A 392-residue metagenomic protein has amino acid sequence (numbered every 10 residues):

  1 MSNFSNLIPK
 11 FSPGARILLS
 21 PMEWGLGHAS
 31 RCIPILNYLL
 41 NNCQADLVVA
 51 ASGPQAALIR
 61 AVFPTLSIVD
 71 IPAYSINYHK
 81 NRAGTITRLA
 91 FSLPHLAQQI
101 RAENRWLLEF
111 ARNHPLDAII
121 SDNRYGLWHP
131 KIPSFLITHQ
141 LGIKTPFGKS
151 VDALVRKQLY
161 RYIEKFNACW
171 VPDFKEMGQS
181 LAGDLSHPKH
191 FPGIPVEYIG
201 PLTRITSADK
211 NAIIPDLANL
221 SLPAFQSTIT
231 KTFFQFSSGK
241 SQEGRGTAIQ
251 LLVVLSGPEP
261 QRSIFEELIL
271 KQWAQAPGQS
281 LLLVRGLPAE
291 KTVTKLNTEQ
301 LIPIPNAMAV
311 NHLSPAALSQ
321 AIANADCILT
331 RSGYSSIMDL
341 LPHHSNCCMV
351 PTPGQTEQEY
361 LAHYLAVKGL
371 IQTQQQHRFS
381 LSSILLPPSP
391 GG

Functional and structural regions predicted by a protein language model:
F11, L36, L185-H187, E197-F236 (+2 more regions): Donor-nucleotide binding loops and adjacent catalytic segments primarily of GT-B fold Leloir glycosyltransferases
G14-A15, M22-E23, A45-P94, N306-M308: Conserved nucleotide-sugar phosphate-binding/catalytic loop shared by glycosyltransferases and other
P21-I33, E259-S263: A short, glycine/small-residue-rich beta-strand->loop->alpha-helix junction that serves as a flexible
A29-L39, Q55: Short amphipathic alpha-helix
G84-G126: Conserved nucleotide-sugar donor-binding subdomain of glycosyltransferases
P130-Y198: Active-site-proximal region of nucleotide-activated glycan assembly enzymes, centered on histidine/acidic-rich loops
H312, P342, N346-P390: Nucleotide-sugar donor-binding patch of glycosyltransferase catalytic domains
A317-Y360: A donor-sugar binding/catalytic signature common to diverse glycosyltransferases and related nucleotide-sugar
